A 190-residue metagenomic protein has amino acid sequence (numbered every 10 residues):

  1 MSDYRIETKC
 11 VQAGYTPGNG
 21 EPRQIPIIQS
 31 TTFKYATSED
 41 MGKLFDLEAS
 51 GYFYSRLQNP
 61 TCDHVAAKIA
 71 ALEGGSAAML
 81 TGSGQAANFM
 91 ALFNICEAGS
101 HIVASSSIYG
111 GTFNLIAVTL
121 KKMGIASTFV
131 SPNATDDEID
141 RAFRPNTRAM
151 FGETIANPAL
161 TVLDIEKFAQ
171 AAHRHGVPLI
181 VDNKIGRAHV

Functional and structural regions predicted by a protein language model:
M1-D3, S50-F53, G74-G75, S100-H101 (+1 more regions): N-terminal start-of-chain detector that recognizes signal peptides and the immediate post-cleavage beginning
M1-N59, A67: N-terminal "arm"/small-domain region of PLP-dependent enzymes with the aminotransferase-like
S2-D3, E21, D46, L72 (+2 more regions): A generic structural signal for short, solvent-exposed coil/turn residues that cap or connect secondary-structure
Y4, P22, Q58-C62, Y109 (+3 more regions): Generic structural signal for well-ordered, non-membrane alpha-helical segments in soluble metabolic enzymes
E7, E73, E153: Acidic-residue sensor for enzyme active/binding pockets
C10-Y15, A78-H189: Conserved PLP-enzyme active-site core in the AAT-like
T37-F89, G111-T119: Conserved N-terminal alpha-helix of the aminotransferase class I/II PLP-enzyme fold
